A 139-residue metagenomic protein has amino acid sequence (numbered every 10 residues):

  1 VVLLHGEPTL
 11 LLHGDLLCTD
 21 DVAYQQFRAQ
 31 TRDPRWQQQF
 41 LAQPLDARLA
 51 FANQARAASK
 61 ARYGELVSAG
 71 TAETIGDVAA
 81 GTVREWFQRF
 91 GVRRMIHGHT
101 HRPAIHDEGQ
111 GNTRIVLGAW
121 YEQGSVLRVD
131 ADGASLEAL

Functional and structural regions predicted by a protein language model:
V1-L4: Compositionally biased terminal segments of proteins
G6-L10, D15, T19-F27, R32 (+1 more regions): Conserved beta-sheet core of the metallophosphoesterase superfamily
L12-V78: Active-site-proximal loop/helix segment associated with metal-binding centers of metalloenzymes
